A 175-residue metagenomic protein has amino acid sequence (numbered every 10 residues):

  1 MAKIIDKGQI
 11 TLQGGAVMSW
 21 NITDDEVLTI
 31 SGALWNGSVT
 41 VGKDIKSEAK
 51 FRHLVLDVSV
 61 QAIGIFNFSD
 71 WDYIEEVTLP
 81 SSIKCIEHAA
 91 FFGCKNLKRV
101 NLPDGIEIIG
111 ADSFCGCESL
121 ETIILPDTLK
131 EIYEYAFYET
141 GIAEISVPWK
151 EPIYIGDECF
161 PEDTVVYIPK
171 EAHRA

Functional and structural regions predicted by a protein language model:
A2-I5, W35, V39, A175: Viral virion structural and adsorption modules
I4, Q9-T11, G15-I22, T29-S31: Solvent-exposed adhesion/ligand-recognition segments of exported proteins
G15, G37-T40, G64-F66: A composition-driven surface/loop motif
S19-W20, I155-E158: Short, flexible, solvent-exposed loop/turn segments with mixed acidic/basic and small polar residues
T23-W35, A49-A62, D72-C85, K95-I108 (+3 more regions): Structural signature of tandem-repeat unit edges
T40-E48: Right-handed beta-helix
D44, G64-N67, E87-F92, G110-C115 (+2 more regions): Consensus positions within tandem repeat domains that build extended binding/scaffold surfaces
E158-P161, A175: Short loop/helix-cap segments at secondary-structure boundaries that form the rim of catalytic
